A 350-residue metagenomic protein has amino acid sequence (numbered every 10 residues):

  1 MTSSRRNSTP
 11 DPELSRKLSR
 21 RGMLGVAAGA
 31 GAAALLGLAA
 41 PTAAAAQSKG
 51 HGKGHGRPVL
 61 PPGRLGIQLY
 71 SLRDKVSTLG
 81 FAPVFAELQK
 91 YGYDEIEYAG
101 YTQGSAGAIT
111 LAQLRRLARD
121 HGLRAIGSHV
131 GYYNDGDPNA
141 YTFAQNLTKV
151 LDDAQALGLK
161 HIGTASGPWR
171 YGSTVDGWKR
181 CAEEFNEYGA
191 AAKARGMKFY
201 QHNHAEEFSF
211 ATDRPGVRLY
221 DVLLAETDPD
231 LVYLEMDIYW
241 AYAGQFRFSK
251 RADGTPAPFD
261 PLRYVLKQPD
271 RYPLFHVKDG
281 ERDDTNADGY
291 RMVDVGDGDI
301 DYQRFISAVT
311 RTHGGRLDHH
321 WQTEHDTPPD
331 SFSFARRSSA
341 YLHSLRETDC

Functional and structural regions predicted by a protein language model:
M1-L18: N-terminal secretory signal peptides
K17-G22, A33-K53: N-terminal twin-arginine translocation
A27-G31, G37, D137-Y233: Active-site acidic/histidine proton-transfer and metal-coordination neighborhood in alpha/beta enzyme cores
G56-L60, F85-K90, A106-I126, N146-G158 (+4 more regions): Acidic (Asp/Glu)-rich catalytic clusters
R57-F81: Boundary/entry segment of secreted carbohydrate-active catalytic domains
L65-Q68, I96-Y98, A125-V130, I162-T164 (+4 more regions): Hydrophobic faces of well-ordered beta-strands that scaffold small-molecule active sites in alpha/beta enzyme cores
R73-L79, A99-T110, Y132-A144, W169-S173 (+6 more regions): Acidic-and-aromatic substrate-binding clefts and catalytic sites of carbohydrate-active enzymes
E95, K193-D294, D299: Acidic/histidine-rich catalytic cores of soluble enzymes
